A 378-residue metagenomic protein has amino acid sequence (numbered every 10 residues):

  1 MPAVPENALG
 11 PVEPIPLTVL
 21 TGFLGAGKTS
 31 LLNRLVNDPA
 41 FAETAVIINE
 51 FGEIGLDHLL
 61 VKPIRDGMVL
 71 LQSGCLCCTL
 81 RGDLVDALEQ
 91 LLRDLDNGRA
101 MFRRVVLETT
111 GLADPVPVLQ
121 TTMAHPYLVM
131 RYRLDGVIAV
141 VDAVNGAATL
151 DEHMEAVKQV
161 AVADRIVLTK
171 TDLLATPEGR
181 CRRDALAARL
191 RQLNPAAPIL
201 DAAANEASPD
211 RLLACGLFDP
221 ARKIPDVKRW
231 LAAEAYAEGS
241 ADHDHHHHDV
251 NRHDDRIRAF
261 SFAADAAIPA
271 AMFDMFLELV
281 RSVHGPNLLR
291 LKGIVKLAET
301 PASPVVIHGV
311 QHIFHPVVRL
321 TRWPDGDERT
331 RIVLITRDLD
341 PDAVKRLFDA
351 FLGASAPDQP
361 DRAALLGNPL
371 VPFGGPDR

Functional and structural regions predicted by a protein language model:
P2-L9, K158, R165, L173-T330 (+1 more regions): C-terminal accessory "lid"/substrate-recognition subdomains
P2-T21, A26, S30-T149: Nucleotide-state-sensitive switch-loop elements of NTP-binding domains
G22, T109, K170, A264 (+1 more regions): Short glycine-centered, acidic/aromatic-flanked micro-motifs in structured strand/loop junctions that mark active-site
L31, A87, L91, P117-T121 (+4 more regions): Alpha-helical scaffold elements adjacent to nucleotide-binding pockets in ATP/GTP-utilizing enzyme cores
A45-I47, M101-V106, M130-V141, V160-D172 (+1 more regions): Conserved beta-strand/loop subsegment of P-loop NTPase cores
C77-R81, A156, G179: Flexible, glycine- and charge-enriched loops at secondary-structure boundaries
L150-H153, P177-G179: Short, solvent-exposed loop/turn segments at secondary-structure boundaries
